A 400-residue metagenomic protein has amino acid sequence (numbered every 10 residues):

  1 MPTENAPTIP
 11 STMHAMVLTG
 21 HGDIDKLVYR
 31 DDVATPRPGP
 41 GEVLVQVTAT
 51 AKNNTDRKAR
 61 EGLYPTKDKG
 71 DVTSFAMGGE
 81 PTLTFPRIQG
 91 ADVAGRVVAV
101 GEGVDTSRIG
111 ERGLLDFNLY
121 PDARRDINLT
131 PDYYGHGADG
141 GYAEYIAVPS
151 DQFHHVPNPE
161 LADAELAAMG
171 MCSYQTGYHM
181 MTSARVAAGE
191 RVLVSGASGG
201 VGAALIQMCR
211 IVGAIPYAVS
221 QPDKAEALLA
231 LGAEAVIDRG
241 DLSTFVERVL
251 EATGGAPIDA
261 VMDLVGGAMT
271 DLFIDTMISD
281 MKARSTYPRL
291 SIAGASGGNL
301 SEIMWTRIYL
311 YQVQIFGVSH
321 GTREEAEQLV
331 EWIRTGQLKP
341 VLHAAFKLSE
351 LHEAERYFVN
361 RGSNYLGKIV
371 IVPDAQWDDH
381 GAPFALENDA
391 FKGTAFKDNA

Functional and structural regions predicted by a protein language model:
P2-S11, I274, S279-M281, R323-A400: C-terminal hydrophobic helical "lid"/dimerization subdomain of Rossmann-like NAD(P)H-dependent oxidoreductases
H14-M16, A34, Q46, R96 (+2 more regions): Residues located in well-ordered beta-strands
A34-A51, P65-Y120, P159: Glycine-rich beta-strand-centered segment in the early N-terminal region that forms part of a ligand/cofactor-binding
G79-P86, A91, D116-G196: NAD(P)H dinucleotide-binding glycine-rich loop of Rossmann-like/cofactor-binding domains, especially the beta1-alpha1
G101, F117-N118, G196, S220 (+1 more regions): Conserved "cap/hinge" positions at secondary-structure junctions
P159-L242: Mid-domain Rossmann-like dinucleotide-binding core that forms the NAD(H)/NADP(H) cofactor-binding site
A230, A235-Q314, A375-H380, A385-D389 (+2 more regions): Glycine-rich cofactor phosphate-binding loops and adjacent beta1-alpha1 units of small-molecule cofactor enzyme domains
